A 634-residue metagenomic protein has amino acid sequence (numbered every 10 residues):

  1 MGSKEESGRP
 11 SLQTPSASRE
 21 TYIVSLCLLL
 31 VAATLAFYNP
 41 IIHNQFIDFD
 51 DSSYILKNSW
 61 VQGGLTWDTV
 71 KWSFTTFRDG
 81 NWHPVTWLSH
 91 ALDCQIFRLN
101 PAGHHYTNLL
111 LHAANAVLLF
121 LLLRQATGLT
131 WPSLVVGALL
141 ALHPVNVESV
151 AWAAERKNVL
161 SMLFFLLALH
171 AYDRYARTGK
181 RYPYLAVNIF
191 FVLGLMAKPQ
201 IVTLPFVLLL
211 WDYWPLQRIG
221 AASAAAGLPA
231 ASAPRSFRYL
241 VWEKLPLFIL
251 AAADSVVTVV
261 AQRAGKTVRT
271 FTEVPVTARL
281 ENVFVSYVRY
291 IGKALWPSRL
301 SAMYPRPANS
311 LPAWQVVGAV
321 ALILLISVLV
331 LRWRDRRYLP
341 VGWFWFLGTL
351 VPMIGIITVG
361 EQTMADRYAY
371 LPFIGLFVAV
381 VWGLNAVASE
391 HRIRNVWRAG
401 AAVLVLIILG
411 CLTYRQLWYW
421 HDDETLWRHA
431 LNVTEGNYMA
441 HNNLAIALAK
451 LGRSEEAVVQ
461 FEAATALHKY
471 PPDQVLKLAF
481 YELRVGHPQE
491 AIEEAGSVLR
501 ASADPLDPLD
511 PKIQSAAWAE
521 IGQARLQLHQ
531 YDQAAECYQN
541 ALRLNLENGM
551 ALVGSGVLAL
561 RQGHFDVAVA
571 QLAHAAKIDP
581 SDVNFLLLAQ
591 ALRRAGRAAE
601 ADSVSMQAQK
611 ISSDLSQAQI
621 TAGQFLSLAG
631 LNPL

Functional and structural regions predicted by a protein language model:
M1-A17, E424-L634: C-terminal luminal/periplasmic domains and tails of membrane-associated envelope-modifying transferases
G2-H487, E520: Polytopic membrane enzymes that build or remodel cell-surface glycoconjugates and lipids
